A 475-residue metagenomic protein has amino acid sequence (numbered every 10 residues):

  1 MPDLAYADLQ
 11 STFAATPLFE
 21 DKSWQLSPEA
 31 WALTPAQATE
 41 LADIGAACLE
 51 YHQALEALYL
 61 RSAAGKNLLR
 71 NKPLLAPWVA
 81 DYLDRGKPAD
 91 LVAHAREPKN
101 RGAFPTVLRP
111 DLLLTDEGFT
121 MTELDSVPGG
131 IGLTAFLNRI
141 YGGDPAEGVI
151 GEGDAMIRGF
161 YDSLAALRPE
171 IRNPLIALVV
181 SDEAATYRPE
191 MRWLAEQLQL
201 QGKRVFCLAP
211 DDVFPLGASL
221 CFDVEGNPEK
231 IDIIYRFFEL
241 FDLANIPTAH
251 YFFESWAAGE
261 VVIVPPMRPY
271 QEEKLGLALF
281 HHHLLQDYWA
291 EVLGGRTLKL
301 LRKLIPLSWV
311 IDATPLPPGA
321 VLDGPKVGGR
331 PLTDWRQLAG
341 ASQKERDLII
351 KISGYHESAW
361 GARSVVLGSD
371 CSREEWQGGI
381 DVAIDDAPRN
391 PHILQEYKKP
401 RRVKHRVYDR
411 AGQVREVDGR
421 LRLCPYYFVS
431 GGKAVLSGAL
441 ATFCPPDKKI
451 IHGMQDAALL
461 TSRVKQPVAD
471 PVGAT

Functional and structural regions predicted by a protein language model:
M1-T475: Preference for protein termini
